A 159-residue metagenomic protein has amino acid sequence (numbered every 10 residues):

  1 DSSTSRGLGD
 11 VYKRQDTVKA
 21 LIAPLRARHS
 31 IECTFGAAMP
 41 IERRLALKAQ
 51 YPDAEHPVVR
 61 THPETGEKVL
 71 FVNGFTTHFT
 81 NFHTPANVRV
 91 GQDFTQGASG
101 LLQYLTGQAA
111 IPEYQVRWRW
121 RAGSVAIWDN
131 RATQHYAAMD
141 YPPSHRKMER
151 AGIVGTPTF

Functional and structural regions predicted by a protein language model:
D1, H62, H135: Histidine-centered active-site/metal-ligand motif
D1-Y12: Single conserved hydrophobic/aromatic residue that forms the stacking wall/gate of nucleotide- or nucleobase-binding
D10-R28: Compact, glycine/acidic-enriched structural inserts
I22, G66, G123: A residue-level signal for conserved active-site and pocket-lining positions in enzyme catalytic cores
R28-F35, Y114: Intrinsically disordered or highly flexible coil/loop and linker segments, enriched in small and charged/polar residues
G36-V88: A mid-sequence, solvent-exposed acidic-amphipathic segment
D53, L105-F159: Catalytic core of Fe(II)/2-oxoglutarate
T95-T106: Short, basic/aromatic beta-hairpin or loop at an interaction surface
